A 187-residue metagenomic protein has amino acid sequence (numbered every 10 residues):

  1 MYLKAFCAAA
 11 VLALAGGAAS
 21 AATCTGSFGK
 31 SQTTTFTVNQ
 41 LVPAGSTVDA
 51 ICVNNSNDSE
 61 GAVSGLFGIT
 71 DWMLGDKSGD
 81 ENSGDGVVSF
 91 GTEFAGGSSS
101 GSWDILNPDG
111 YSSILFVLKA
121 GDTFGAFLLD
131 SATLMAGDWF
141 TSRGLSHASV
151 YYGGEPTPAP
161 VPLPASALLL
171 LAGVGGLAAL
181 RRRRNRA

Functional and structural regions predicted by a protein language model:
M1-C7: Bacterial N-terminal signal peptides that target proteins for export
L3, L180-R182: Residue-level micro-sites within transmembrane alpha helices that shape and flank functional polar/acidic positions
G16-A18: N-terminal signal peptide c-region/cleavage motif recognized by signal peptidases
A22-P156: Extracellular or exported targeting regions of proteins
P160-L180: A short, hydrophobic C-terminal helix/tail in secreted or cell-surface proteins
R184-A187: Short, charged juxtamembrane terminal tails flanking transmembrane helices
